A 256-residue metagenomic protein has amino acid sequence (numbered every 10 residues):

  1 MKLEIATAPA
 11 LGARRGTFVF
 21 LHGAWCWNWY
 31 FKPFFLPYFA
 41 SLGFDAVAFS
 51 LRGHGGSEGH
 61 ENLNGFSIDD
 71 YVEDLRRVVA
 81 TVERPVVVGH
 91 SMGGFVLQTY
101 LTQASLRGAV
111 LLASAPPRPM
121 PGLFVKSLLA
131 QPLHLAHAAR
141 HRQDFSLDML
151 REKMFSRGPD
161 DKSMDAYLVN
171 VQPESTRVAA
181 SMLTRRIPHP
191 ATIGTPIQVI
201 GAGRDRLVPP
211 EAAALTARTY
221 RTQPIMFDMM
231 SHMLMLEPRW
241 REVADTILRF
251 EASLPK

Functional and structural regions predicted by a protein language model:
A24-L36: The serine-hydrolase catalytic nucleophile loop
Y38-H60: Conserved alpha/beta-hydrolase
D70-P85: Conserved acidic catalytic loop of the alpha/beta-hydrolase fold
G89-G93, L97: Gly/Ala-rich beta-loop-alpha elbow adjacent to hydrolase catalytic centers
S105-A138, V178-L183: Flexible "cap/lid" loop of the alpha/beta hydrolase fold
I193, V199-G201, D205: Short beta-strand/loop motif that positions the catalytic acidic residue of the alpha/beta-hydrolase fold
R206-A212: Conserved alpha/beta-hydrolase "acid-adjacent" motif
I225-K256: Catalytic active-site module of serine/aspartate enzymes centered on a nucleophile-bearing elbow/loop
